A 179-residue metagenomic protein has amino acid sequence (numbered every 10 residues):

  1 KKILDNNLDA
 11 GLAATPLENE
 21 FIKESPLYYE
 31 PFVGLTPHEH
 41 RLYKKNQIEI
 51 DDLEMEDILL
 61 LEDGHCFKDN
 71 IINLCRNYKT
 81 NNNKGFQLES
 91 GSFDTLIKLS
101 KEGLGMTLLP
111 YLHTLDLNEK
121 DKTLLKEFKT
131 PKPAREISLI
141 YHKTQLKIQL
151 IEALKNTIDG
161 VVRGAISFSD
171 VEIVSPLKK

Functional and structural regions predicted by a protein language model:
K1, L88-I97: Short helix-initiation/N-cap motifs at beta->coil->alpha
K1-F32, T36, K101-L104, T123-K126: Short beta-strand-centered segments that line the small-molecule binding cleft or hinge of alpha/beta clamshell
L12-F21, N73, N77-Y78, F93-T123: A ligand-binding cleft/hinge motif common to bilobed small-molecule-binding domains
T15-P16, H38, G64, P110-H113 (+1 more regions): Short secondary-structure boundary segments
F21-I58: Flexible hinge/capping segments at coil-to-helix
D57-K79, K147-Q149, K155, V162-V174: Secondary-structure junction motif
L60, L88, M106-T107: Conserved SAM-binding loop
L124-I166: A late-sequence structural motif
